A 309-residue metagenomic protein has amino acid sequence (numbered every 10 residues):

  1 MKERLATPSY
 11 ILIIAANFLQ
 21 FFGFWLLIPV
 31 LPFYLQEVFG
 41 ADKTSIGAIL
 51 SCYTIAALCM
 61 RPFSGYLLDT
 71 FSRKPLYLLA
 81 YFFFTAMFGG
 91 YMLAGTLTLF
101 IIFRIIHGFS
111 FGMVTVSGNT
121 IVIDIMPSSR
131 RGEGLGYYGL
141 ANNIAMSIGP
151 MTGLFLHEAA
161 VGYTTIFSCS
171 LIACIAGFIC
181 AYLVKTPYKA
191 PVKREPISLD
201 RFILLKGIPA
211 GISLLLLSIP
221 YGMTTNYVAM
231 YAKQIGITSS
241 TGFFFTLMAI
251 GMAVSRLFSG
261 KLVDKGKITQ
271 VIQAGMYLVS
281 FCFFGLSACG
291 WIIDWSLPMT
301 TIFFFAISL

Functional and structural regions predicted by a protein language model:
M1-T7, T186-S213: Juxtamembrane intracellular "pre-TM" segments in multi-pass secondary transporters
P8-G47, Y221-Y231, I235-I237: Helix-loop boundary and gating motifs at the non-cytosolic
G40, S72, L93-L99, K267 (+1 more regions): Helix-breaking motifs and short loop linkers at transmembrane-helix boundaries and internal kinks in secondary membrane
T54-P62, M146-S147, A249-A253, L257: Residue-level signature of mid-helix packing/kink "hotspots" within the transmembrane helices of 12-pass Major
C59-G95: Conserved MFS/SLC helix-loop-helix module at the cytosolic interface between two early adjacent transmembrane helices
F103-A141: Cytoplasmic helix-loop-helix junction between adjacent transmembrane helices in 12-TM secondary transporters
L171-A190: C-terminal membrane-cytosol helix-exit motif in multi-pass small-molecule transporters
T269-L309: C-terminal transmembrane helical hairpin of 12-TM major facilitator-type secondary transporters
